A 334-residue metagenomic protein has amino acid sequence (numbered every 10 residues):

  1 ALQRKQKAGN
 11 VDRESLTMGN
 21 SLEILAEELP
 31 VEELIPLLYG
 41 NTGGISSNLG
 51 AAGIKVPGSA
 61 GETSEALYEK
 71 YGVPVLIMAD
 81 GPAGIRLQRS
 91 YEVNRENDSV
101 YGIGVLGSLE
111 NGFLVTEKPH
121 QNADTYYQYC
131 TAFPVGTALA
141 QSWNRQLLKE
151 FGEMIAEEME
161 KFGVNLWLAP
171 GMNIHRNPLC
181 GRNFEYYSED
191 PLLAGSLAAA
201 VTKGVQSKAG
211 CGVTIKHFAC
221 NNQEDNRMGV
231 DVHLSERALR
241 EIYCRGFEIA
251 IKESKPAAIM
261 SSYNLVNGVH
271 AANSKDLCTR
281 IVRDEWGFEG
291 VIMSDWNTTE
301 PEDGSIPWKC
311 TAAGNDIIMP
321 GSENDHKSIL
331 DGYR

Functional and structural regions predicted by a protein language model:
A1-R334: Glycoside hydrolase catalytic-domain context in secreted enzymes
